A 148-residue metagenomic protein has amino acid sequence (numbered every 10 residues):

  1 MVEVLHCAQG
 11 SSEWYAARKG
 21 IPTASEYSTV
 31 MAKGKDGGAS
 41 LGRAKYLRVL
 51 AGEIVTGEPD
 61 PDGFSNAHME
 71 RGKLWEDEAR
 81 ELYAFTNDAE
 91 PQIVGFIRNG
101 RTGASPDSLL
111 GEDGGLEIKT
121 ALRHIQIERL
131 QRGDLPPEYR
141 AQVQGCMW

Functional and structural regions predicted by a protein language model:
M1-L74: Charged, glycine-rich intrinsically disordered N-terminal tails and low-complexity linkers that flank
F64, E78, L116-K119: Extended, charge-rich alpha-helical segments
M69, E81-R101, P106-D107: A short acidic/basic microdomain associated with nuclease active sites
G72-E76, R101, Y139: Generic structural signal for well-ordered secondary structure
E78-N87, P137-W148: Metal-dependent nuclease catalytic cores in nucleic-acid-processing enzymes, especially RNase H-like/related
Y83, P106-I127, C146: Conserved catalytic cores of phosphodiester-cleaving nucleases, focusing on short active-site segments
I125-P137: Short, surface-exposed loop/helix-turn segments at secondary-structure junctions that function as lids/hinges flanking
